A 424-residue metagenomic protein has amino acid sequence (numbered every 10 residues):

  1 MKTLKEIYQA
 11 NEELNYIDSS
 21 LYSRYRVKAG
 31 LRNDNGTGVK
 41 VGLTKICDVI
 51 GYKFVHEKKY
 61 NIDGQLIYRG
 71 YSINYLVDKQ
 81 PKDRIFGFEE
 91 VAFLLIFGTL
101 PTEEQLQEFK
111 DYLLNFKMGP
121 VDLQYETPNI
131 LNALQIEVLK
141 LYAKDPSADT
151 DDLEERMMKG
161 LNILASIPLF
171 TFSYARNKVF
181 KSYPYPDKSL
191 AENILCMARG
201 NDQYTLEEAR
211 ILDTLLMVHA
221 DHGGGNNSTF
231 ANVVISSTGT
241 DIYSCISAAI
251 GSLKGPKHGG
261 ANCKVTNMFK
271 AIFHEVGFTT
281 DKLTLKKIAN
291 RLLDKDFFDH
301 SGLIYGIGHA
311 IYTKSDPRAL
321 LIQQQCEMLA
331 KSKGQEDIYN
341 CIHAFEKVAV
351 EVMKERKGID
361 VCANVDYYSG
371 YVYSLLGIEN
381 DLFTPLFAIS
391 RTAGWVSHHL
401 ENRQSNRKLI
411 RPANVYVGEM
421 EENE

Functional and structural regions predicted by a protein language model:
M1-E424: Hydrophobic alpha-helical bundle cores within soluble ligand-binding/oligomerization subdomains
